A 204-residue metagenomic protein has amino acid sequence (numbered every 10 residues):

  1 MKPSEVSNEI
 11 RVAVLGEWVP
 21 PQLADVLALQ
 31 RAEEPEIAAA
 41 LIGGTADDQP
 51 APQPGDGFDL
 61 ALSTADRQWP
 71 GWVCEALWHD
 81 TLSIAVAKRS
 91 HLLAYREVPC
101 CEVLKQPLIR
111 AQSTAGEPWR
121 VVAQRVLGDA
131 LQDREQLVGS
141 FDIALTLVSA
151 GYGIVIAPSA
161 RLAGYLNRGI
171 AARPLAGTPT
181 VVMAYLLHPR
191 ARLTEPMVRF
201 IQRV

Functional and structural regions predicted by a protein language model:
M1-A13, P70-V73, A94: Short helix-loop hinge/linker segments at domain boundaries
S7-Q68: Central regulatory/effector-binding core of bacterial HTH transcription factors
Q22, R173-V204: A late-sequence structural motif
L23, Q106-A130, T194-E195: Secondary-structure junction motif
E33-L41, V126-E135: A local structural motif
T64-P70, R120, F141-A171: A ligand-binding cleft/hinge motif common to bilobed small-molecule-binding domains
W72-L82, V86-L108, V198: Flexible hinge/capping segments at coil-to-helix
V73-S83, S159-A160, N167-M183: Short beta-strand->loop
